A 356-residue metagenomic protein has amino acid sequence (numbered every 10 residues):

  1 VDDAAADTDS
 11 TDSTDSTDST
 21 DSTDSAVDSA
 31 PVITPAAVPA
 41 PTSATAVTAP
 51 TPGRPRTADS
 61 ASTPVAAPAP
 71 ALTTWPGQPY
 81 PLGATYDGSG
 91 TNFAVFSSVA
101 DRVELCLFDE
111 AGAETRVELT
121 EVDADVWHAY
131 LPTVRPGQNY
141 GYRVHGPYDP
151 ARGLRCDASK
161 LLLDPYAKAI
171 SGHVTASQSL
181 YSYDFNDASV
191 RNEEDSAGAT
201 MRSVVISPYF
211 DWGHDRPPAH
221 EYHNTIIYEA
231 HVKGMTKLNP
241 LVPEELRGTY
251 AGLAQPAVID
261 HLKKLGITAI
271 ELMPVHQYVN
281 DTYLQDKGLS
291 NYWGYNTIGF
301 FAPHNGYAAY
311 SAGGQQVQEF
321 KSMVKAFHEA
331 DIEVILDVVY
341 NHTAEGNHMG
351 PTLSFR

Functional and structural regions predicted by a protein language model:
T8-A26: Long, intrinsically disordered low-complexity tandem-repeat segments
R54-R56, P64-D87, E114, V122 (+3 more regions): The feature marks proteins involved in alpha-glucan
S89-F93: Structural beta-strand segments of beta-rich domains
F96-R102: Short proline/glycine-enriched turn/loop motifs at strand-loop junctions of beta-rich domains
E104-C106: Beta-strand signatures of extracellular beta-sandwich domains
F108-A113: Change "in extracellular beta-sheet-rich domains … of secreted and cell-surface proteins" to "in beta-sheet-rich domains
T115, D125-H128, T249, Q255: Short S/T/G- and acidic-enriched coil/turn segments that sit immediately N-terminal to beta-strands in beta-sandwich
S196, A219, H231-R356: Substrate-binding/active-site clefts of carbohydrate-active enzymes
